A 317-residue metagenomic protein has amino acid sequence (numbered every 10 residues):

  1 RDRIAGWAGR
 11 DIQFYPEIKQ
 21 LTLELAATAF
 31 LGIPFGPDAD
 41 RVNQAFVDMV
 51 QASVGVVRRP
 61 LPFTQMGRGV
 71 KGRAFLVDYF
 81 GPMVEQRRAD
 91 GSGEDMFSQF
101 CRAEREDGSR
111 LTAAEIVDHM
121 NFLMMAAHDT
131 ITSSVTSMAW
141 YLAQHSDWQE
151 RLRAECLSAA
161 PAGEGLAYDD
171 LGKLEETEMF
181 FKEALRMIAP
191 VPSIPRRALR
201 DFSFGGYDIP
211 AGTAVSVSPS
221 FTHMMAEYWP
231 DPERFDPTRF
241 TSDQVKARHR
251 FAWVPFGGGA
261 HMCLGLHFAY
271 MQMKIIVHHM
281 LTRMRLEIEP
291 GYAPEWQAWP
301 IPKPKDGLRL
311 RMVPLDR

Functional and structural regions predicted by a protein language model:
R1-S133, R151: Cytochrome P450 heme-thiolate monooxygenase catalytic core
T22, F80, H119-M120, V135-M138 (+2 more regions): Structural preference for long, well-ordered alpha-helical segments in enzyme cores
P34-F35, V54, M83-D95, D147 (+5 more regions): Proline-centered turn/helix-capping motifs that create local helix->coil transitions or kinks
Q44-A45, M49, L157-A159, G163 (+2 more regions): Cytochrome P450 proximal C-terminal region
Q44-D48, G67-A74, S92-S98, W140-V191 (+7 more regions): Cytochrome P450 I-helix active-site segment
S98, D201, V217-V245: Conserved cytochrome P450 K-helix/beta-meander segment immediately N-terminal to the heme-binding cysteine loop
T130-E155, H267-R283: Cytochrome P450 catalytic-core helices
